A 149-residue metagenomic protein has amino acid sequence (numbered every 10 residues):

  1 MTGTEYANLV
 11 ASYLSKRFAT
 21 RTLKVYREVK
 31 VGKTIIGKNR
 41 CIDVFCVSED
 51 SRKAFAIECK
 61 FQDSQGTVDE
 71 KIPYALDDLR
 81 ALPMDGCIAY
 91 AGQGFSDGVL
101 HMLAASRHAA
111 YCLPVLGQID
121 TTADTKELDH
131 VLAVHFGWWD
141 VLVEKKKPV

Functional and structural regions predicted by a protein language model:
M1-I35: Acidic-basic catalytic patches of nuclease active cores, encompassing PD-(D/E)XK and other metal-cofactor nuclease
E5, E70-P73, D129: Well-ordered, non-membrane alpha-helical segments in soluble/globular domains
V10-F18, L79-L82, L103, H135-W139 (+1 more regions): Hydrophobic, Leu/Ile/Phe/Ala-enriched alpha-helical segments that form helix-helix packing faces
T20-L23, G86-C87, A110: Hydrophobic anchor at the start of a short beta-strand that flanks the dinucleotide cofactor-binding loop
R21-S51, G66: Active-site metal-binding core of divalent-cation-utilizing nuclease and nuclease-like domains
K30-K33, K60, G117: Short beta->alpha junction loops
R52-F55, K60-R107: Catalytic cores of nucleic-acid endonucleases
A104-V149: Non-catalytic C-terminal interaction segments of nucleic acid-processing enzymes
